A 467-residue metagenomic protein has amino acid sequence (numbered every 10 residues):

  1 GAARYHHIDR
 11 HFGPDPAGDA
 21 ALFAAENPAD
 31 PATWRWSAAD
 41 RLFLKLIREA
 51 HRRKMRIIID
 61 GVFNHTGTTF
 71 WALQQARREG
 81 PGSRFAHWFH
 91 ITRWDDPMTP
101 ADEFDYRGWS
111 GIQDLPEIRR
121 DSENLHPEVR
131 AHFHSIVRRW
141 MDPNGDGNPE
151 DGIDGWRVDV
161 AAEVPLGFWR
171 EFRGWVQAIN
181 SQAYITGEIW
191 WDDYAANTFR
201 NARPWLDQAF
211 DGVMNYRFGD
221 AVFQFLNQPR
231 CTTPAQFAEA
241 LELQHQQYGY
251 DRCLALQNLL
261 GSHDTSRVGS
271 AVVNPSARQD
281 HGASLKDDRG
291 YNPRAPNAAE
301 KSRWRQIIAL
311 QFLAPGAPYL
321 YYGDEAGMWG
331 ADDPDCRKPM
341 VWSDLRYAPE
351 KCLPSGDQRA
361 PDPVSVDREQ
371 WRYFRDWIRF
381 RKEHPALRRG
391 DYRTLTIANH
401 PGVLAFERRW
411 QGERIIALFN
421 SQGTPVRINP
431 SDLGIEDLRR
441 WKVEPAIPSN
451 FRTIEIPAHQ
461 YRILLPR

Functional and structural regions predicted by a protein language model:
G1-P149, F172, A178, A195-A196: Substrate-binding/active-site clefts of carbohydrate-active enzymes
T33, R119-L125, R157-V160, V272 (+2 more regions): Active-site rim elements
I47, H51-M55, N64-H65, L73-G80 (+10 more regions): Active-site-proximal helices and loops of the catalytic beta/alpha 8
A255-P296: Active-site clefts of carbohydrate-active enzymes
G390-G412: Surface beta-strand/loop "capping" patches
L418-Q422: Asparagine-centered strand-capping/turn motif at beta-strand->loop junctions
P425-A446: Beta-strand-rich binding/interaction modules
N450-R467: C-terminal beta-strand-rich structural cap/linker in extracellular carbohydrate-active enzymes
